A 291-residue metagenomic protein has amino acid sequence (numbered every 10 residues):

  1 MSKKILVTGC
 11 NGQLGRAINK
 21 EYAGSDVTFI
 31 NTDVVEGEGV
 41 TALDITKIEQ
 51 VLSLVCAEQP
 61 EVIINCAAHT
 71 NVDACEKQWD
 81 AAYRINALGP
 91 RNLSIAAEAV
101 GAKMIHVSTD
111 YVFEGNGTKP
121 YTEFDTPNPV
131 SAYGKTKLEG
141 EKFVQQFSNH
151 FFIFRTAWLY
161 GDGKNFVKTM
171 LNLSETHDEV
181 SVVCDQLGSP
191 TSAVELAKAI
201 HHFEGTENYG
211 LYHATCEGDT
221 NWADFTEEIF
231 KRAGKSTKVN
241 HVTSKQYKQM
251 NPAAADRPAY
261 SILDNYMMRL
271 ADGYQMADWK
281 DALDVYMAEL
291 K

Functional and structural regions predicted by a protein language model:
I5-G24: N-terminal Rossmann NAD(P)H-binding glycine-rich loop of SDR-like oxidoreductase domains
V34-K47: Rossmann-fold cofactor-recognition segment
I45-I85: NAD(P)H-binding glycine-rich loop region in Rossmannoid oxidoreductase-like domains and their noncatalytic homologs
K77-I105: NAD(P)-cofactor binding segment of oxidoreductase domains
R84, L88-N92, V112-F154: Catalytic helix-loop patch of NAD(P)-dependent Rossmann-fold dehydrogenases
K142-G188, V194-E195, H201: NAD(P)-dependent short-chain dehydrogenase/reductase
A199-I200, T206-A253: Mid/C-terminal beta-alpha module of Rossmann-like enzyme folds, strongest in SDR-family dehydrogenases/epimerases
N221-E227, Q246-K291: Conserved C-terminal active-site "lid" loop/helix of NAD(P)H-dependent oxidoreductases that clamps the redox cofactor
